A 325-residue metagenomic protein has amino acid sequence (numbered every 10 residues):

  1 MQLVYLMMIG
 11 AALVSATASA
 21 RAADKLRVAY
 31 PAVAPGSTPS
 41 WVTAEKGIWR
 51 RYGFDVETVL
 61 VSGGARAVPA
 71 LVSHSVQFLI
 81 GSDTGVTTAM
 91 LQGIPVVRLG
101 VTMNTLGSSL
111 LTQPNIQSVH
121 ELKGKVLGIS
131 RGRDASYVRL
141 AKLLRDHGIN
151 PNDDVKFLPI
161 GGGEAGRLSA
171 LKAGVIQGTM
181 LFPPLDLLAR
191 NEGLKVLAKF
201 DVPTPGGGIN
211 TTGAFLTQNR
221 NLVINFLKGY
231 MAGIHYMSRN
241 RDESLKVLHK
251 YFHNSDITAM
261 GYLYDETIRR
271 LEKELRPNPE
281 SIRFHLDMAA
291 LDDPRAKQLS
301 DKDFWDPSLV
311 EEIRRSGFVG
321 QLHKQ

Functional and structural regions predicted by a protein language model:
Q2-S15: Bacterial N-terminal signal peptides
A22-G163, R167, Q177-L181, V196-P203: Short, glycine-/small- and polar/acidic-enriched structural segments that line small-molecule recognition paths
S37, V68, D83-V86, Y137 (+9 more regions): Extracytoplasmic/secreted envelope proteins and their assembly/folding machinery, especially bacterial periplasmic
V42-T43, S108-Q117, G206-L222, R270: A bilobed periplasmic-binding-protein/Venus flytrap-type ligand-binding module shared by bacterial periplasmic
T84-G85, F157-L158, G163-N254: Pocket-lining segment of extracytoplasmic ligand-binding domains
A135-P151, M231-Y262, K302-W305, E312-G317: Ligand-binding clefts/hinges and TM-proximal coupling segments of bilobed small-molecule sensing domains
N219-Q298: Secondary-structure end/capping motifs
A290-Q325: Conserved C-terminal helix/tail region of periplasmic/extracytoplasmic solute-binding proteins
